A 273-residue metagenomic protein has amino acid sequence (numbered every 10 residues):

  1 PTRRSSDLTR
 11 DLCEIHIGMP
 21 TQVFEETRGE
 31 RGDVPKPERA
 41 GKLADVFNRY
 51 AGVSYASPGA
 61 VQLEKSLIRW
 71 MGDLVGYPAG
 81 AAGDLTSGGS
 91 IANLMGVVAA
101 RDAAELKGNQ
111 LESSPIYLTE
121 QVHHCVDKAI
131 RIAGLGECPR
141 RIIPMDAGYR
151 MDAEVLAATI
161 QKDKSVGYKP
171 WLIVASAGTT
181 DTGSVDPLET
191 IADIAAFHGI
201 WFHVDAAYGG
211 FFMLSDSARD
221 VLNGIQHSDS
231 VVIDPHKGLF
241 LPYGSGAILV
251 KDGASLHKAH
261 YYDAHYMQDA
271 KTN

Functional and structural regions predicted by a protein language model:
P1-S5: Short, small-residue-biased leader/transition segments that mark boundaries at the very start of proteins
I15-V34, A44-L63: A glycine-/small-polar-enriched, mobile loop at the entrance of the PLP active site in fold-type I
D45-G88, A99: Conserved N-terminal alpha-helix of the aminotransferase class I/II PLP-enzyme fold
S87, Q110-S114, L118-A175, T182-T190: PLP-dependent aminotransferase-class I/II
M95-V98, D127-R131, G183-P187, F212-S217 (+2 more regions): Short acidic, glycine/serine/threonine-rich loops at helix termini
V155, S184-D216: Catalytic PLP-binding core of fold-type I/II PLP enzymes
T179, N223-N273: Active-site C-terminal subdomain of aminotransferase-like
